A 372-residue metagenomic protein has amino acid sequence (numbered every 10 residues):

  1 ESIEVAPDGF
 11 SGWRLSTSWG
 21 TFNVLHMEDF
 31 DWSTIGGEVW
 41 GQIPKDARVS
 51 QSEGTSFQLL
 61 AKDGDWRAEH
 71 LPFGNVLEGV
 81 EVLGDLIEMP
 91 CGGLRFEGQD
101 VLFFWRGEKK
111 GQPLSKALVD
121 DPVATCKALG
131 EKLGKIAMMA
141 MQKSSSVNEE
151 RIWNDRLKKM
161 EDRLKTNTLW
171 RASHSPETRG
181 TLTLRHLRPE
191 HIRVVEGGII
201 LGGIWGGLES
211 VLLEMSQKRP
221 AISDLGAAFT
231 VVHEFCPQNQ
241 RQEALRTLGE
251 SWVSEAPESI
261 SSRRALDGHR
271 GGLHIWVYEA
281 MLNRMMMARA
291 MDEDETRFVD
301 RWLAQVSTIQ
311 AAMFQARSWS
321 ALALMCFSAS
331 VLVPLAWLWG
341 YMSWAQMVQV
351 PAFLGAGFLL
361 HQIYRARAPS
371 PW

Functional and structural regions predicted by a protein language model:
S2-L169, L212-N239, A356: Conserved ATP-binding subdomain of kinase catalytic cores across diverse folds
S115-L118, A366-W372: Cytosolic/matrix-facing juxtamembrane and C-terminal tails of multi-pass cellular membrane proteins
E177-H191: Catalytic-loop of the protein kinase fold
E196, G207-I260, V277-D294: Active-site activation/catalytic loop segments of kinase-like enzymes and analogous catalytic loops in related
I200-I204: Pre-DFG segment of protein kinase catalytic domains
R301-S330: Cytosolic-side membrane-insertion boundary helix
L335, G355-A366: Alpha-helical transmembrane segments
A336-L354: Hydrophobic alpha-helical transmembrane segments
